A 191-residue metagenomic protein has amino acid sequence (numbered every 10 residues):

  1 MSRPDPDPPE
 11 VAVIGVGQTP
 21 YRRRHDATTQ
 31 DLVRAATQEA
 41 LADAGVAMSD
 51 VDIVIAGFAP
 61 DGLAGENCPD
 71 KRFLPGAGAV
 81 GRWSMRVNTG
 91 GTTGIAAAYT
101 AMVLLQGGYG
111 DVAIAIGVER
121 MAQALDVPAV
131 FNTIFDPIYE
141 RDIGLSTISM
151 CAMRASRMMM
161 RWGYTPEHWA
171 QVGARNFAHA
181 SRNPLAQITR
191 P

Functional and structural regions predicted by a protein language model:
M1-Q30, R34, E39, T133 (+4 more regions): Condensing-enzyme catalytic core mediating Claisen C-C bond formation in acyl metabolism
S2-P4, V46-M48, A64, P75 (+1 more regions): Acyl-thioester C-C bond-transforming condensing/cleaving domain
D7-G15, L41-D52, D61-P75: N-terminal glycine-rich anion-binding loops that anchor highly charged ligand groups
V13, I55, I114-I116: Structural motif
Q18-P20, V51-A59, V80-V87: Glycine-/proline-rich flexible loop or hinge segments
Y21, D61, T93: Glycine-/small-residue-rich active-site loops that bind phosphorylated ligands and cofactors
R24-R34, D50-A56, D61-G62, N67-C68 (+3 more regions): Metallocofactor- and cofactor-centric catalytic cores in central/energy metabolism, strongly enriched
Q30-G45, P69, A97, A152-A155: Short, well-ordered amphipathic alpha-helical segments that serve as non-catalytic structural scaffolds within diverse
